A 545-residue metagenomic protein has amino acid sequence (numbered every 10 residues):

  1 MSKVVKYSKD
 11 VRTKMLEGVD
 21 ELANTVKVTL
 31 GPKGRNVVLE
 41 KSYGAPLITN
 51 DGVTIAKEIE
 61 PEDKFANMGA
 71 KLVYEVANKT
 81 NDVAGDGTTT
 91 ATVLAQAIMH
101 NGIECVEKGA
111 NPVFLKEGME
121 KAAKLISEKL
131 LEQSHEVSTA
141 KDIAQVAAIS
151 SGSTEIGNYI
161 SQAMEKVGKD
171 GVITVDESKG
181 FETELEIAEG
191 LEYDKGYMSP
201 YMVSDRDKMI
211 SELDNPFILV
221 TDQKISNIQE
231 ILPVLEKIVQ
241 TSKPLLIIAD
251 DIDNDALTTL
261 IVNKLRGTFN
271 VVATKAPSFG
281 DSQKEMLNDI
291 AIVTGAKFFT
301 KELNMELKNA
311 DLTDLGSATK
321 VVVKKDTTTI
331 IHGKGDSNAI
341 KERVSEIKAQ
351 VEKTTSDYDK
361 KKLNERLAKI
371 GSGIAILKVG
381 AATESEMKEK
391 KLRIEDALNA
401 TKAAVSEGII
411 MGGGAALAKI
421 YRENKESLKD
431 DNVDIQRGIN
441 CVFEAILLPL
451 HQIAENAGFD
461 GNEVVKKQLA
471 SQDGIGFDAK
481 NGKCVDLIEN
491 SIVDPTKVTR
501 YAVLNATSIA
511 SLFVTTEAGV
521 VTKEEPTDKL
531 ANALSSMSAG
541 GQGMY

Functional and structural regions predicted by a protein language model:
M1-R12, E62-G69, L115, G333-I340 (+3 more regions): Disorder-to-helix initiation segments
M1-Y43, Q542-G543: N-terminal, positively charged regions that mediate nucleic acid binding
M15, E60, A66-N67, L377-Y545: Extended, low-charge hydrophobic alpha-helical regions
M15, G31, G85, G109 (+8 more regions): Residue-level signature of catalytic and energy-coupling elements of molecular machines, predominantly ATP/GTP-dependent
A45-N81, M198-M209, V220-P233: Glycine-rich oxoanion-binding loops at beta->alpha junctions
T80-T90, I409-M411: Glycine/serine-rich anion-binding loops at beta->alpha junctions that coordinate negatively charged ligand groups
C105-I149, E212-N215, V220-T221, N309-K334 (+3 more regions): A structural-propensity feature for long, helix-poor, extended segments
S127-E407, M411, V520, E524-Y545: Long, structured protein-protein interaction/assembly regions in large complexes
